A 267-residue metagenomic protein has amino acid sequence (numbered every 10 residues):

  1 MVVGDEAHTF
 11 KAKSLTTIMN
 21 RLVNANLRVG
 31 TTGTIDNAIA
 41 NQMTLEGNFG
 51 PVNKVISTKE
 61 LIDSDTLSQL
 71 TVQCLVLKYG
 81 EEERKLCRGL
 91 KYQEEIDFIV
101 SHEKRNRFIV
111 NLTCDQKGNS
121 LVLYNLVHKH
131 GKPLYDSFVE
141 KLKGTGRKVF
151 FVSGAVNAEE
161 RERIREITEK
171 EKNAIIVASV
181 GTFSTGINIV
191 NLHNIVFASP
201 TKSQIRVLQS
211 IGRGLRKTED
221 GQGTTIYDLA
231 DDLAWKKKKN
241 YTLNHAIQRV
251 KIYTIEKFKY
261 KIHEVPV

Functional and structural regions predicted by a protein language model:
M1, M19-A25, V190, G214-G221: Short, conserved loop/helix-junction motifs that constitute active-site signature segments in enzyme catalytic cores
V2, E6-H8, F183, P200-T201 (+1 more regions): Conserved Walker B
V3, H8-Q73, Y253: Post-DEXD/H (motif II) to motif III coupling segment of the RecA-like Helicase ATP-binding lobe
I35, N194, K202-I226: Conserved SF2 helicase motif VI
E82-N125, K129-K143: Conserved interdomain hinge at the start of the Helicase C-terminal
L121, H130-P133, G146-I187: Conserved helicase ATPase core of P-loop NTP-dependent helicases/translocases
R213-I247: Conserved segment of the helicase C-terminal RecA-like domain
T225, K239-V267: Long, hydrophobic alpha-helical segments
